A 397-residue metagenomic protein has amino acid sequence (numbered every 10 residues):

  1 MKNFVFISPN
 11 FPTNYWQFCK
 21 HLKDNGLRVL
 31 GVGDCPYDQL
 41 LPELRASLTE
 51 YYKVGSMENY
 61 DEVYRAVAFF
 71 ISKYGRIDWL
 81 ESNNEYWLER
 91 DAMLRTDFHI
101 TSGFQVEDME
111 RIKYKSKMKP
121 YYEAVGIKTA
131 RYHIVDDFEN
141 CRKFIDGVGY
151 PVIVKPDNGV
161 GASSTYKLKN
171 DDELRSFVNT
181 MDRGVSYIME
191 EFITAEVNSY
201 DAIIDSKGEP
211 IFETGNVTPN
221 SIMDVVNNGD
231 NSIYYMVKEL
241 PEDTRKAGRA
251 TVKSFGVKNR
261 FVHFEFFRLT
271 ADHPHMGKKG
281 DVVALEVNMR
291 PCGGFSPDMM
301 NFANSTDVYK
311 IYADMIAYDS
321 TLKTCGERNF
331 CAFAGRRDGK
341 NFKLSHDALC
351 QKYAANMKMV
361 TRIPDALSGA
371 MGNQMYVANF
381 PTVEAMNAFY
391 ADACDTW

Functional and structural regions predicted by a protein language model:
M1-E107, E139, T382-E384, A388-T396: ATP-binding N-terminal substructure of ATP-dependent carboxylate-amine bond-forming enzymes
E62, N140-F144, E173: Short acidic active-site motifs
A66-F70, K143-F144, F177-T180: CheY-like receiver
F70-I77, D146-V148, D182-G184: Glycine-rich phosphate-binding loop signature in dinucleotide/nucleotide-binding domains
R95-S164: A conserved helix-loop-beta module that forms one wall/lid of the active-site cleft in ATP-utilizing catalytic domains
K128-A130, P151-V154, S163-S199, S221-I233 (+3 more regions): Conserved ATP-binding module of the ATP-grasp superfamily
E191-V257, F261, R268, D272 (+4 more regions): ATP-dependent carboxylate/phosphate-activation module, predominantly the ATP-grasp catalytic core and closely related
I311-W397: Peripheral (often C-terminal) accessory segments that flank ATP-dependent C-N-forming ligase machineries
